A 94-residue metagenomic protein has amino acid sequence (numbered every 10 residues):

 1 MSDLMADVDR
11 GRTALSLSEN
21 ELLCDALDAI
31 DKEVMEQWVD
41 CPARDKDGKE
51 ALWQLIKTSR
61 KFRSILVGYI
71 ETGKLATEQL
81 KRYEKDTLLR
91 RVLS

Functional and structural regions predicted by a protein language model:
S2-S94: Intrinsic-disorder/low-complexity detector
